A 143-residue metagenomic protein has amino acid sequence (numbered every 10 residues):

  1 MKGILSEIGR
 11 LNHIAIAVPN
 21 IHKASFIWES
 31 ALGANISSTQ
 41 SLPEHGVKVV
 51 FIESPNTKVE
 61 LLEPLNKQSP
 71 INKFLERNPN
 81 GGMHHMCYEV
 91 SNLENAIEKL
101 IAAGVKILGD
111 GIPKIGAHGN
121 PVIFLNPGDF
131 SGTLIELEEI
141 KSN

Functional and structural regions predicted by a protein language model:
M1-H45: Long, hydrophobic N-terminal alpha-helical segment
K2-E7, V50-E53, V59-E60, I97-N143: Vicinal oxygen chelate
K2-L5, K73-P79: Short, flexible, solvent-exposed loop/turn segments with mixed acidic/basic and small polar residues
L11-I14, V18, W28, I52 (+5 more regions): Short, structured motif recognition centered on aromatic/hydrophobic residues
V18-F26, L32, N66-Q68, N78-G128: Vicinal oxygen chelate
S37, S69-K73: A short, acidic/glycine-rich surface segment
L42, P64-L65, I140: Residue-level structural signal for beta-strand termini and adjacent loop
V47, S54-N56, N78-M83: Short connector loops at helix/strand junctions that flank enzyme active sites, especially segments positioning acidic
